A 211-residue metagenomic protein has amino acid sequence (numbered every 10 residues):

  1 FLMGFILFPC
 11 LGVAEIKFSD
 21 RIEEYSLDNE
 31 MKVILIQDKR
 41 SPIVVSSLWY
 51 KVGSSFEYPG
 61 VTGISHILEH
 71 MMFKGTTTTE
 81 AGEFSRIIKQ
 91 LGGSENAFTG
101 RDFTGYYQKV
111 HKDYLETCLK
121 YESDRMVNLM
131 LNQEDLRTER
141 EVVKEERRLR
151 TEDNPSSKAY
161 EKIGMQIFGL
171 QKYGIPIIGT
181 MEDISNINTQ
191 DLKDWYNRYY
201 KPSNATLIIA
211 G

Functional and structural regions predicted by a protein language model:
F1-P9: Bacterial N-terminal signal peptides
G12-A14: Boundary at the C-terminal end of the N-terminal hydrophobic targeting segment
I16-S47: Mature N-terminal segment immediately following signal peptide/propeptide cleavage in secreted/periplasmic
S26, S85-G211: Charge-rich, well-structured scaffold segments of protease-associated domains
N29-M31, Q37, Y50-S54, G92 (+1 more regions): Short, well-ordered turn and helix-capping elements at secondary-structure junctions
Q37-K39, Y50, I167, Q171: Short, small-residue-rich loop/turn micro-motifs
V45-K109, I175-I178: M16/MPP (pitrilysin/insulinase) zinc-metallopeptidase core fold and M16-derived inactive scaffolds
